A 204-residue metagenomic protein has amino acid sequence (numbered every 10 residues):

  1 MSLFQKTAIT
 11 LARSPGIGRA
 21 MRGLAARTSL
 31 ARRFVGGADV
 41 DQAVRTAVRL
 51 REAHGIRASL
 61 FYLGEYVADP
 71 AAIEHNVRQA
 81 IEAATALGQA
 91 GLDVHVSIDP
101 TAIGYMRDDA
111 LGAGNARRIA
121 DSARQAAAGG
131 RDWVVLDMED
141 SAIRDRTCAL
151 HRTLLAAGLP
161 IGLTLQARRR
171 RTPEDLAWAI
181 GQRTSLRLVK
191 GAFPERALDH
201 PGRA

Functional and structural regions predicted by a protein language model:
M1-A204: Positively charged, amphipathic and often flexible ligand-engagement surfaces
